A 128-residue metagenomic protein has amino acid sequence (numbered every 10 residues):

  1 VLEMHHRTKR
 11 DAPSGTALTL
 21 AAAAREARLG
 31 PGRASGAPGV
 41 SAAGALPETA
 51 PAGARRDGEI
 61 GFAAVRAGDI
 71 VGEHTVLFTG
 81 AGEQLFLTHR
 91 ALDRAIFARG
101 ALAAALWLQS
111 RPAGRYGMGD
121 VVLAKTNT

Functional and structural regions predicted by a protein language model:
V1-T128: C-terminal substrate-binding/catalytic lobe of Rossmann-fold NAD(P)-dependent oxidoreductases
